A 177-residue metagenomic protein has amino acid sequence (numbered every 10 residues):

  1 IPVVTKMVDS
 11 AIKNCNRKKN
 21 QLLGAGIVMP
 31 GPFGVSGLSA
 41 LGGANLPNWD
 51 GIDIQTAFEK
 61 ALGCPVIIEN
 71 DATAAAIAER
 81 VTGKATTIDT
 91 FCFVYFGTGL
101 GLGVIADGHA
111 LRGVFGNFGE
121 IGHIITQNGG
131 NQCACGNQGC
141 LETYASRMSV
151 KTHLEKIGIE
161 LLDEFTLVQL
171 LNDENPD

Functional and structural regions predicted by a protein language model:
I1-T90: Glycine-rich phosphate-binding loop and adjoining helix at the ATP-binding site of ATP-dependent phosphoryl-transfer
M29, G139-D177: A mobile "lid/hinge" subdomain adjacent to the ATP/sugar-phosphate binding pocket shared across diverse ATP-dependent
G31-F33, T82, G130, K156 (+1 more regions): Active-site/binding-pocket entry motifs
G34, L111, K151: Nucleotide phosphate-binding site architecture
D50, N117, N172-E174: Residue-level signature of the cytosolic catalytic core of signaling kinases
T73-A75, F118, R147, K151: Alpha-helix N-cap/helix-start and coil->helix boundary motif
T87-Y144: Glycine-rich phosphate-binding loop of actin/hexokinase-like ATP-binding domains
